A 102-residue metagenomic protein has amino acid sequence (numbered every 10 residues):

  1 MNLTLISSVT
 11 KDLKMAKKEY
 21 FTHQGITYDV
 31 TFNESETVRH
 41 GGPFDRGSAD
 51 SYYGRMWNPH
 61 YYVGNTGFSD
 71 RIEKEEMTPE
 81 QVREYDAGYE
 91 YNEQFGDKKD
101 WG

Functional and structural regions predicted by a protein language model:
N2-G102: Intrinsic-disorder/low-complexity detector
